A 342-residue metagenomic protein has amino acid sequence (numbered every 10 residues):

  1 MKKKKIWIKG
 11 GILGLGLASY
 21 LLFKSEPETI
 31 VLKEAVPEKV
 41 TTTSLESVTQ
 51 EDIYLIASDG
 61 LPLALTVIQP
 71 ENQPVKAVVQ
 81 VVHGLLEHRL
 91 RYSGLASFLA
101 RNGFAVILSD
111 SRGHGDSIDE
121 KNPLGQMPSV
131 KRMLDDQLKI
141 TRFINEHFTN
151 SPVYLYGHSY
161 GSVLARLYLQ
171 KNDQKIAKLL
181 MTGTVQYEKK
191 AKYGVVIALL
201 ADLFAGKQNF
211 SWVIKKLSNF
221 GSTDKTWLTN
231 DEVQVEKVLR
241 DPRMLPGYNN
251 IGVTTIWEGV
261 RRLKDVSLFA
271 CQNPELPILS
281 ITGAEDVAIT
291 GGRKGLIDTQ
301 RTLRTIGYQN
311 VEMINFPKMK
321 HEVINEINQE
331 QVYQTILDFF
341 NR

Functional and structural regions predicted by a protein language model:
K2-K24: Hydrophobic alpha-helical topogenic segments used for membrane insertion/localization
E34-P70: N-terminal cap/lid segment of alpha/beta-hydrolase-fold proteins
V81-E87, S159, A284-E285: Active-site glycine-rich loops that stabilize anionic/oxyanionic intermediates across multiple enzyme folds
R89, A96-K121: Conserved alpha/beta-hydrolase
Q126-N145: Alpha/beta-hydrolase active-site loop
V163-Y248: Alpha/beta-hydrolase-fold enzymes
S280-T282: Short beta-strand/loop motif that positions the catalytic acidic residue of the alpha/beta-hydrolase fold
R304-R342: Catalytic active-site module of serine/aspartate enzymes centered on a nucleophile-bearing elbow/loop
